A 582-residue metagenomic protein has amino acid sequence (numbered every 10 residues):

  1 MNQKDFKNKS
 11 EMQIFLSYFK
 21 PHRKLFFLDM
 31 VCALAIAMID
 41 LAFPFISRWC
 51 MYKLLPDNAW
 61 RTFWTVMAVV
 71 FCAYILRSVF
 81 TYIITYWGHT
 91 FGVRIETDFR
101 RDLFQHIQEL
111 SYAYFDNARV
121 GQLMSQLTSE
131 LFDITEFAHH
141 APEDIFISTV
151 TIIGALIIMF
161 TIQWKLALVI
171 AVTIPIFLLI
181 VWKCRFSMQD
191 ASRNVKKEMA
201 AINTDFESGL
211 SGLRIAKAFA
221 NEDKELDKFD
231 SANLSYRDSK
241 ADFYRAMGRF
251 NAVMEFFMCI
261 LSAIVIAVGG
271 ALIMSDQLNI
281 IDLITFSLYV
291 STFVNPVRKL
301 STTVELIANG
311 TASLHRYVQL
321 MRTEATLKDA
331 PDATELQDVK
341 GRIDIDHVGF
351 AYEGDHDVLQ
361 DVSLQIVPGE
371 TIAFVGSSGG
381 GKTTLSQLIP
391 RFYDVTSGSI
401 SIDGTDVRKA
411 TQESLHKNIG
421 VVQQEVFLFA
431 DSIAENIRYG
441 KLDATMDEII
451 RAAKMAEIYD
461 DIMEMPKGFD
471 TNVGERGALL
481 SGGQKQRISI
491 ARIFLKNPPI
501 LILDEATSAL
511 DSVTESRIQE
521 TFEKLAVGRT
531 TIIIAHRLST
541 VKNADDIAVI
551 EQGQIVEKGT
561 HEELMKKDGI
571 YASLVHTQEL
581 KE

Functional and structural regions predicted by a protein language model:
E11, F19, I84, G88-G92 (+2 more regions): Juxtamembrane loop-to-helix connectors within ABC transporter transmembrane domains
L16, P21-K24, Y112-A113, S129-A138 (+8 more regions): An intracellular "coupling" helix at the cytosolic face of ABC transporter transmembrane type-1 domains
K20, F26-F80, W87, F160-K165 (+1 more regions): Transmembrane helix-loop-helix hairpins at lipid-water interfaces of multipass membrane proteins, especially the type-1
V31, A35, I39-F43, F80 (+3 more regions): Hydrophobic alpha-helical transmembrane segments of ABC transporter permease domains
P56-V66, I158-V172, A246-H315, L320-M321: Helix-loop-helix
A73-G92, E143-V150, A171-V195, G209 (+3 more regions): Alpha-helical transmembrane segments of multi-pass membrane proteins
D329, L336-E582: ABC-type nucleotide-binding domain
